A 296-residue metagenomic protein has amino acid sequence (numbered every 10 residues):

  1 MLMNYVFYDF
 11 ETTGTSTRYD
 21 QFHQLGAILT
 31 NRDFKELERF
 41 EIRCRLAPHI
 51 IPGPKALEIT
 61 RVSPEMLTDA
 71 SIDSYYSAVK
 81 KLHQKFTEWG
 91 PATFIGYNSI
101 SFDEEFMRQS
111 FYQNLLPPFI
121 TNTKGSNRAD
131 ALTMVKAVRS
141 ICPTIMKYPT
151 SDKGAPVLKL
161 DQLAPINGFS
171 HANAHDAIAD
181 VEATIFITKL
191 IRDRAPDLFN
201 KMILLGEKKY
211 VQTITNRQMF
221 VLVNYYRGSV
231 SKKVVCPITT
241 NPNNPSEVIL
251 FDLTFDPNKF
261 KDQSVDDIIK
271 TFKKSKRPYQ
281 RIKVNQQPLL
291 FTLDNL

Functional and structural regions predicted by a protein language model:
M1-V6, F10-L116, V157, Q162-N167 (+1 more regions): Conserved non-catalytic scaffold segment of RNase H-like nuclease domains
T12-G14, S101, T133, A183 (+1 more regions): Short, glycine/acidic-enriched loop or turn micro-motifs at the edges of active sites
K80, E104-E105, A129, V181-I185: Non-catalytic, well-ordered alpha-helical scaffold segments
T93-N98, P143-Y210: Acidic, Mg2+-coordinating catalytic module of metal-dependent nucleases/exonucleases that use a two-metal-ion mechanism
F102-E105, V135-V138, K209: Short, well-ordered, mixed-charge alpha-helical segments that flank or form enzyme active sites
L116-K124: A mobile, often basic/glycine-rich helix-loop segment that functions as the active-site lid/recognition loop
T123-T150: Short alpha-helix plus adjacent loop in nuclease-associated cores
L190-L296: Acidic two-metal-ion nuclease catalytic site recognized across multiple nuclease folds, prominently DnaQ/RNase D-T
